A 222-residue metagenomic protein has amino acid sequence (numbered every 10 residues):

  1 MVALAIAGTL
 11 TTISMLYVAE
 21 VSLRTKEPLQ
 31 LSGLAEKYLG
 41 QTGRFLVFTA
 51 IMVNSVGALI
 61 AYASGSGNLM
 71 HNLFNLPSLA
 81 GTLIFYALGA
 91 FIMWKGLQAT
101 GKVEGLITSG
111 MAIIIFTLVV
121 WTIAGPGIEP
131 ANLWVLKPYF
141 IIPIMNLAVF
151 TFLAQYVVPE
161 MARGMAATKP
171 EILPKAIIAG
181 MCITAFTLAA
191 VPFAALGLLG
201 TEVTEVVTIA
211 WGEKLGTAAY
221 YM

Functional and structural regions predicted by a protein language model:
M1, T12-L16, P28: Membrane-interface "cap" regions at the ends of multi-pass membrane proteins
V2-I6, L46-G57, I84-F91, I141-V149 (+1 more regions): Hydrophobic alpha-helical transmembrane segments of multi-pass membrane proteins
I6-T11, T49-I60, G110, G180-A190: Membrane-embedded alpha-helical segments of transport systems, primarily multispan ion/solute transporters
G8-Y17, Y86-W94: Central hydrophobic cores of alpha-helical transmembrane segments in multi-pass inner-membrane proteins across all
Y17-G57, H71-S78, I209-M222: Transmembrane-helix boundary/entry motifs in multi-pass membrane transporters
S22-K26, V56-A61, A148-F152, L198: Short helix-coil transition sites and intra-membrane helix breaks within transmembrane domains of multi-pass
I60-N72, T122-P130: Transmembrane alpha-helix boundary signature
S78-I84, G96-E213: Helix-loop-helix junctions that connect adjacent transmembrane segments in multi-pass membrane transporters
